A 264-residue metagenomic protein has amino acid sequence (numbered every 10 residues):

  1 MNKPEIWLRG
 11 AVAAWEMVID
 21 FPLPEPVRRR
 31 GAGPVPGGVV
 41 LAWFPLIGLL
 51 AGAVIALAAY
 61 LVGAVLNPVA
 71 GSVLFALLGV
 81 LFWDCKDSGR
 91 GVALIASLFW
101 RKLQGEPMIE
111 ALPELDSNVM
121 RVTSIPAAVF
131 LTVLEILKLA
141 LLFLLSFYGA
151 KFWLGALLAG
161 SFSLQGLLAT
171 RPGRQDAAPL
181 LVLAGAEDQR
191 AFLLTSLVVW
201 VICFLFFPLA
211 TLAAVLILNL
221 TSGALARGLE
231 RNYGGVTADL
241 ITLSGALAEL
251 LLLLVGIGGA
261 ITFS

Functional and structural regions predicted by a protein language model:
M1-A32: Membrane-proximal soluble regions of multi-pass membrane proteins
W15, G48, F162, D239: Residue-level signal for inorganic ion chemistry
M17, A59, G79, W83 (+6 more regions): Structural signal for membrane-spanning alpha-helices in multi-pass inner-membrane proteins, emphasizing helix cores
D20-P36, G105-N118, R171-L180: Non-transmembrane, extramembrane segments of multi-pass ion/lipid transporters
P36-A53, F99-Y148, F192-F204, A246-L252 (+1 more regions): Multi-pass membrane catalytic core of lipid/isoprenoid biosynthesis enzymes
V39-L98, K102-Q104, L154-G155, A210-R231: Membrane-embedded alpha-helical segments that form the functional core of polytopic membrane enzymes, especially those
M120, S163-T195, Y233: Solvent-exposed interhelical
A226-L250: Interfacial loop-to-transmembrane junctions
